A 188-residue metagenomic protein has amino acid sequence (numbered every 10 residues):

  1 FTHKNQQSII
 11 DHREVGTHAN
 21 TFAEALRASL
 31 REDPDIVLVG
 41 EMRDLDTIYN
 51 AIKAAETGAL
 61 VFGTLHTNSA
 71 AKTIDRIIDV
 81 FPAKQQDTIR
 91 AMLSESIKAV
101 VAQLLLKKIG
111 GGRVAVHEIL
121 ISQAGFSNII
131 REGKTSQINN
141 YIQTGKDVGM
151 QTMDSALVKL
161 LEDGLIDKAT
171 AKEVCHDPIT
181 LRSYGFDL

Functional and structural regions predicted by a protein language model:
F1-L188: Short, flexible helix-loop junctions that flank or precede catalytic/ligand sites
